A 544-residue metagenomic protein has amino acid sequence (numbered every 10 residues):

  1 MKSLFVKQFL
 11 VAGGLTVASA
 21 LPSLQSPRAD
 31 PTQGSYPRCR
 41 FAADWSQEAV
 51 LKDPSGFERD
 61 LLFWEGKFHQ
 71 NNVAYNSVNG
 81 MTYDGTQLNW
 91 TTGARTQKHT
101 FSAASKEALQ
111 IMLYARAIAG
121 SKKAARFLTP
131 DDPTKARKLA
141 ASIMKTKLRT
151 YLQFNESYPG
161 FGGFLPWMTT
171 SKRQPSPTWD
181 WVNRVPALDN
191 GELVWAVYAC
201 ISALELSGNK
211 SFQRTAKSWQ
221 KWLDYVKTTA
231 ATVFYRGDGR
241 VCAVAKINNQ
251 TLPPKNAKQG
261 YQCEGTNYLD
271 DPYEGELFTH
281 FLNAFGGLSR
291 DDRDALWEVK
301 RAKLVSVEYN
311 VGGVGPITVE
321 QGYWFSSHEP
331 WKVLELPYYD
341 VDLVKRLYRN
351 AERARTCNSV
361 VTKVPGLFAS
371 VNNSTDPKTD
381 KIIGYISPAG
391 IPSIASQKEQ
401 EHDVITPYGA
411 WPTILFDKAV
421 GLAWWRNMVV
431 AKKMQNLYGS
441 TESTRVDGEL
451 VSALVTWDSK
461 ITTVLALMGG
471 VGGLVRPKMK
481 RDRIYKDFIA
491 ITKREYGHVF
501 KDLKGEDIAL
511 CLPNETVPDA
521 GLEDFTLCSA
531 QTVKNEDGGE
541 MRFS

Functional and structural regions predicted by a protein language model:
S3-A20: Cleavable N-terminal signal peptides of Sec/SRP-targeted secreted and luminal proteins
T16-S544: Ser/Thr/Asn(+Pro)-rich, low-complexity disordered segments
